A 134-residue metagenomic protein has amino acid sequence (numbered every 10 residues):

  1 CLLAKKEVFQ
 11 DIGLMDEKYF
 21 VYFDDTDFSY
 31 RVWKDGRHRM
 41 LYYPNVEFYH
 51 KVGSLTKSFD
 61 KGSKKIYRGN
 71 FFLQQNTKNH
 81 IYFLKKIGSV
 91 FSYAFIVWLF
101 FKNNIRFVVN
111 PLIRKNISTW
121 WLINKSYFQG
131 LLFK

Functional and structural regions predicted by a protein language model:
L2-L14, K18-E47: A short, conserved alpha-helix in the catalytic core of glycosyltransferases
Y30, K34, H38-K125: Active-site-adjacent helix/loop segment of glycosyltransferases that harbors family-specific signature motifs
S126-K134: C-terminal alpha-helix
